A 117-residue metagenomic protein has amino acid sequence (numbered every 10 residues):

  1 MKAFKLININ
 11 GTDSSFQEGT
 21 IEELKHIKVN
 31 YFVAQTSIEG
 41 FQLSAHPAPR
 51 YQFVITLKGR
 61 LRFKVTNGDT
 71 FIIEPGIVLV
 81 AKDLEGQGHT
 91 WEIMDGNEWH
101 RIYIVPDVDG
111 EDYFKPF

Functional and structural regions predicted by a protein language model:
M1-T36: A short, N-terminal "cap"/entry segment at the start of jelly-roll beta-barrel domains of the cupin/DSBH fold
I21, N30-A48, D83-G86, F114: Conserved short histidine dyad/triad with adjacent acidic residue
Q42, G59-K64, V78, D109: Short beta-strand segments in beta-sandwich/barrel cores
H46-F63, I104-V105: Short, conserved beta-strand element in jelly-roll/cupin
T66-E85: Short acidic-glycine-tyrosine-enriched beta hairpin
V80-A81, M94-E111: A short hydrophobic beta-strand segment most commonly corresponding to one strand of the jelly-roll/cupin
Q87-I93: Short, Lys/Arg- and Gly-enriched loop/turn segments at beta-strand edges
